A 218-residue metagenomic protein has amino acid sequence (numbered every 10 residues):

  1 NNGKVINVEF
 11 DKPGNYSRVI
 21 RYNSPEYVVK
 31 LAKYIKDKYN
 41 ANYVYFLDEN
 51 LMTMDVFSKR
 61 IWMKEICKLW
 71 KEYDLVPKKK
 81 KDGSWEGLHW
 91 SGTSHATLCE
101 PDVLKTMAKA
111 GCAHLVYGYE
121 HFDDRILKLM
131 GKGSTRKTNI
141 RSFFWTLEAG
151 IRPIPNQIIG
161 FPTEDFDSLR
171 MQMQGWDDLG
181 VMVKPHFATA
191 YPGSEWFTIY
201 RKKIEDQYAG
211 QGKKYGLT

Functional and structural regions predicted by a protein language model:
N1-R152: Radical SAM [4Fe-4S] cluster-binding motif and immediate context
N23, I158, L169-Q172: Composition- and surface-driven signal marking solvent-exposed, interaction-prone regions in large proteins
L47-T53, H95-A96, I159-D165, H186-W196: Short, solvent-exposed turn/loop segments enriched in Gly/Ser/Thr/Pro and often Arg
N50, F57-S58, L129-M130, F161 (+3 more regions): Charge-rich, low-complexity amphipathic helices in intrinsically disordered tails/linkers adjacent to domains
Y73, D102, D123, N156 (+2 more regions): Short, structured coil/loop segments at alpha-helix boundaries
V116, I154-P155, K184-P185: Short hydrophobic alpha-helical runs that function as membrane-insertion/retention elements
I151-I158, G175-W176: Conserved beta-strand->loop/alpha-helix structural units within folded catalytic cores of enzymes with alpha/beta
D167-T218: C-terminal accessory regions of radical SAM enzymes
